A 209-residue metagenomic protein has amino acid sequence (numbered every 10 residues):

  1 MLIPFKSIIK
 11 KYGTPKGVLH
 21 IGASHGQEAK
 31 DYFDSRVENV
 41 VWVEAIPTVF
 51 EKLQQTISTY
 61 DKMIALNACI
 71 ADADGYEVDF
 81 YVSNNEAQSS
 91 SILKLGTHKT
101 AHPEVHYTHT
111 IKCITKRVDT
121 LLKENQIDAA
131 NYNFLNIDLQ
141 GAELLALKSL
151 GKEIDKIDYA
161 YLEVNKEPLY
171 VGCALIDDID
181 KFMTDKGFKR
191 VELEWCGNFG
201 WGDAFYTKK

Functional and structural regions predicted by a protein language model:
M1-K209: Phosphate/nucleotide-binding beta-alpha loop and adjacent structural elements of enzyme active sites
